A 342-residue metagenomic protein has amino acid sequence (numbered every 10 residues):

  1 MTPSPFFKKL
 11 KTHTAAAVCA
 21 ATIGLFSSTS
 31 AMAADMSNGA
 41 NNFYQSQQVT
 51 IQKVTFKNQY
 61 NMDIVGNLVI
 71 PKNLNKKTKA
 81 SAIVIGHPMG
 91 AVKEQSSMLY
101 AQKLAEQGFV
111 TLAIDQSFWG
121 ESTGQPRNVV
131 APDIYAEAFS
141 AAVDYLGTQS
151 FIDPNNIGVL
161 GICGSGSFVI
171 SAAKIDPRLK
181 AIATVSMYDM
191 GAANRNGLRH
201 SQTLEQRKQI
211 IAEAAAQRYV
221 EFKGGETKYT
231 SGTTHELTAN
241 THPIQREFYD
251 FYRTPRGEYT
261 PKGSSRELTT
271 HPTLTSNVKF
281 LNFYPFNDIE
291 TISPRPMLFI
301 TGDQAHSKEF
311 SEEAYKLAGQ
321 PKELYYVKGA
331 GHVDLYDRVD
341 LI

Functional and structural regions predicted by a protein language model:
D35-T78: N-terminal cap/lid segment of alpha/beta-hydrolase-fold proteins
G90-Q102, Q116: The serine-hydrolase catalytic nucleophile loop
K103-T123: Conserved alpha/beta-hydrolase
V129-S150: Alpha/beta-hydrolase active-site loop
F151-C163: Alpha/beta-hydrolase fold nucleophile elbow
I170-T254: Alpha/beta-hydrolase-fold enzymes
I292-S293, F299-T301: Short beta-strand/loop motif that positions the catalytic acidic residue of the alpha/beta-hydrolase fold
A330-L341: Catalytic histidine-centered segment of alpha/beta-hydrolase-like enzymes
